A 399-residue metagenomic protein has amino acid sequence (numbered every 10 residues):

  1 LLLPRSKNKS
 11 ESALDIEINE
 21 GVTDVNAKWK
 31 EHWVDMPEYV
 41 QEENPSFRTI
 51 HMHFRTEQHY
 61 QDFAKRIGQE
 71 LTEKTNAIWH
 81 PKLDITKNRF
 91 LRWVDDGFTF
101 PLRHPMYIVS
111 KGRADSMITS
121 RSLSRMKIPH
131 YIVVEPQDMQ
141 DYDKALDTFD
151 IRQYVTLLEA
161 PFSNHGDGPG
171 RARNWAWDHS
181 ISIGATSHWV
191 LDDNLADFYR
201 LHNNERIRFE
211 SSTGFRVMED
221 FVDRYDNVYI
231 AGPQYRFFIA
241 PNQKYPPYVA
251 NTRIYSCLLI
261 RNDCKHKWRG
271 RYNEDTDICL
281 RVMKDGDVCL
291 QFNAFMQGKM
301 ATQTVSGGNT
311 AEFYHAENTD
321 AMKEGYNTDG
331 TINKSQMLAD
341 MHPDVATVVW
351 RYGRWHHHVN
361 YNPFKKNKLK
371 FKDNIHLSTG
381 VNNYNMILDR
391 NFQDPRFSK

Functional and structural regions predicted by a protein language model:
L1-F98: Compositionally biased, non-globular sequence tracts
E57-H59, R113-A114, N194-A196, R236-I239 (+2 more regions): Short, solvent-exposed loop/turn segments at secondary-structure junctions
F63-Q69, T119-S124, D141-I151, P246 (+1 more regions): Short, aromatic/basic amphipathic alpha-helical patches
F98-P105, A114-D115, G270, T276-K399: C-terminal catalytic/acceptor-binding lobe
L102-H130, V134, D138-L146: Short, well-formed alpha-helical segments that are part of the catalytic scaffolds of diverse glycosyltransferases
I132, S187-L191, Y229-Q234, C289-N293 (+1 more regions): A structural signal for short, well-ordered beta-strand segments and their strand-loop junctions that often border
V134-L191, A196-E210: Active-site-proximal specificity loops/subdomain of glycosyltransferases
D197-R281, N309: Conserved catalytic core of nucleotide-sugar-dependent glycosyltransferases
